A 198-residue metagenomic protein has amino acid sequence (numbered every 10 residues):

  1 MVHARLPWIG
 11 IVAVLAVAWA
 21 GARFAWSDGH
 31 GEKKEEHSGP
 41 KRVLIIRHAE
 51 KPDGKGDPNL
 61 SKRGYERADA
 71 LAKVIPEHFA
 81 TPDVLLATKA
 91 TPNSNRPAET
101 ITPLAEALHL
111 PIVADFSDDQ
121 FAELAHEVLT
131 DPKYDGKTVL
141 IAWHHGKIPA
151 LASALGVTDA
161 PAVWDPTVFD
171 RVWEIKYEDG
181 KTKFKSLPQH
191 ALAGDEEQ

Functional and structural regions predicted by a protein language model:
V2-V12: N-terminal Sec-pathway targeting helices
L15-A25: Hydrophobic alpha-helical membrane-insertion segments, chiefly the h-region of N-terminal signal peptides
W26-G136, K147-Q198: Active-site-proximal alpha-helix that buttresses catalytic centers in soluble enzyme cores
V139: C-terminal functional segments of enzyme domains
A142-H144: Short beta-strand segments
